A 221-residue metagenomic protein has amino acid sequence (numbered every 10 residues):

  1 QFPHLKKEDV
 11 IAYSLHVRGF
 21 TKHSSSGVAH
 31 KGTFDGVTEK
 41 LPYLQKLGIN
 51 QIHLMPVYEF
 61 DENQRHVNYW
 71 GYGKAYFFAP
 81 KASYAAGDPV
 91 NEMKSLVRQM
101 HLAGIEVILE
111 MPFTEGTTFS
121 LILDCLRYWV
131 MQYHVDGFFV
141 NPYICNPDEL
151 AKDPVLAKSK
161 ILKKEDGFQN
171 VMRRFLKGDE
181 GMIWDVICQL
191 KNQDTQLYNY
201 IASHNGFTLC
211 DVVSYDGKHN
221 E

Functional and structural regions predicted by a protein language model:
Q1-S14, K22-S25: The feature marks proteins involved in alpha-glucan
I11-Y13, I52-L54, V107-L109, F138 (+2 more regions): Hydrophobic faces of well-ordered beta-strands that scaffold small-molecule active sites in alpha/beta enzyme cores
L15, L44, L54, F77 (+3 more regions): Conserved, mostly hydrophobic/aromatic
S26-T33, F60-L102, E106, E115-Q132 (+1 more regions): Aromatic- and acidic-residue-enriched carbohydrate-binding clefts of CAZyme catalytic domains
E39-D61, Q132: Catalytic domains of carbohydrate-active enzymes, especially glycoside hydrolases
P42-Q45, K94-A103, L150-V155: Surface-exposed amphipathic alpha-helices with a cationic face
L54-H66, M111-G116, N141-N146, K164-E165: Short, solvent-exposed turn/loop segments enriched in Gly/Ser/Thr/Pro and often Arg
H134, N146-E221: Conserved alpha/beta catalytic core and glycan-binding cleft of carbohydrate-active enzymes
